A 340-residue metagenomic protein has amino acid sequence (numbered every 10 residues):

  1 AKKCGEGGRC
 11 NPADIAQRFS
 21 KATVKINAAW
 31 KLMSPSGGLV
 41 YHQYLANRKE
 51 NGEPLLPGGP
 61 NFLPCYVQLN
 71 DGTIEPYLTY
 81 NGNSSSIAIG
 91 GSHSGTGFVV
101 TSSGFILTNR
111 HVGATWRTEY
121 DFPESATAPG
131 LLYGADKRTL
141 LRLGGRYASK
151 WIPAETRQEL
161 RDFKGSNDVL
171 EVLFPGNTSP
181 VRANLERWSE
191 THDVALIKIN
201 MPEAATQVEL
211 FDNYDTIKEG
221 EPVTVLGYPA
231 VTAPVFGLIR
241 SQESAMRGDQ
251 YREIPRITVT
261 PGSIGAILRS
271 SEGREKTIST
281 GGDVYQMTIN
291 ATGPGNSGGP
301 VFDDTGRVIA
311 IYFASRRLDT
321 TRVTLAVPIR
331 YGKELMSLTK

Functional and structural regions predicted by a protein language model:
A1-R110, N184, T191-A195, Q207 (+3 more regions): N-terminal activation segment of mature serine protease catalytic domains
I15-S20, G91, V99-T101, F163-G165 (+6 more regions): Extracellular/periplasmic catalytic domains that process cell-envelope and extracellular macromolecules
A29, S102, E186-W188, Y228 (+3 more regions): Residue-level recognition of beta-strand microenvironments
W30-L32, A114, P229-V231, S270 (+1 more regions): Short loop/turn segments at secondary-structure transitions that flank enzyme active sites
P35-A88, R117-S166, V235-G248: Mixed-charge, low-complexity intrinsically disordered segments
T73-G90, A195-V208, I239-K340: Active-site region of chymotrypsin-like
G97, V181-A183, G262, G299: Small-residue-enriched segments and motifs
S103-Y120, G144-F236, G295: Conserved active-site neighborhood of the chymotrypsin/trypsin-like protease fold
